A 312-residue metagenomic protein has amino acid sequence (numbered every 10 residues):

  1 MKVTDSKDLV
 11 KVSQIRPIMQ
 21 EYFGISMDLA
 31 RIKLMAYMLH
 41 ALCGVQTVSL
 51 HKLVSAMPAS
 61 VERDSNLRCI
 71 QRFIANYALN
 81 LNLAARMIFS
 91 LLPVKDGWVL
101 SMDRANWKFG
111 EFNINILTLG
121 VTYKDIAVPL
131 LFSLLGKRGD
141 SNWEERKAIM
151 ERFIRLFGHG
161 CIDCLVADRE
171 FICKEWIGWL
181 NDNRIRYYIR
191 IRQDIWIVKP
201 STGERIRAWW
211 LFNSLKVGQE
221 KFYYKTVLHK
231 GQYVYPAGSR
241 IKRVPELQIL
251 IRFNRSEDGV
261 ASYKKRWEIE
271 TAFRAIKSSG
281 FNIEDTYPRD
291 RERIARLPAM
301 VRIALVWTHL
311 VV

Functional and structural regions predicted by a protein language model:
M1-V48, A59, Y77, A84-R86 (+3 more regions): Single, function-defining residue in the core of a domain
R63-N76: Major-groove recognition helix of helix-turn-helix-like DNA-binding domains
R68-Q71, G120-K124: A short glycine/small-residue-enriched secondary-structure motif
F89-S90: Short, compositionally biased leader-like segments
G97-K108: Two-metal-ion RNase H-like nuclease active-site motif
N113-L119: Short glycine-rich loop/turn motifs
